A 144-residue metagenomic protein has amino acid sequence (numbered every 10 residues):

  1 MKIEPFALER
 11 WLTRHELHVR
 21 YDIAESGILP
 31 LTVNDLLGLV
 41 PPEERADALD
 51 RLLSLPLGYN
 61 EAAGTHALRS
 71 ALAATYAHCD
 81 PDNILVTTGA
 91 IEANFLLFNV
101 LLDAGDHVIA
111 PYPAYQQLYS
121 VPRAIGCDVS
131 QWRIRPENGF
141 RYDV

Functional and structural regions predicted by a protein language model:
K2-G89, L96: N-terminal small-domain helix-loop-helix segment of the aminotransferase-like
L55-V144: Conserved core of the PLP fold type I
